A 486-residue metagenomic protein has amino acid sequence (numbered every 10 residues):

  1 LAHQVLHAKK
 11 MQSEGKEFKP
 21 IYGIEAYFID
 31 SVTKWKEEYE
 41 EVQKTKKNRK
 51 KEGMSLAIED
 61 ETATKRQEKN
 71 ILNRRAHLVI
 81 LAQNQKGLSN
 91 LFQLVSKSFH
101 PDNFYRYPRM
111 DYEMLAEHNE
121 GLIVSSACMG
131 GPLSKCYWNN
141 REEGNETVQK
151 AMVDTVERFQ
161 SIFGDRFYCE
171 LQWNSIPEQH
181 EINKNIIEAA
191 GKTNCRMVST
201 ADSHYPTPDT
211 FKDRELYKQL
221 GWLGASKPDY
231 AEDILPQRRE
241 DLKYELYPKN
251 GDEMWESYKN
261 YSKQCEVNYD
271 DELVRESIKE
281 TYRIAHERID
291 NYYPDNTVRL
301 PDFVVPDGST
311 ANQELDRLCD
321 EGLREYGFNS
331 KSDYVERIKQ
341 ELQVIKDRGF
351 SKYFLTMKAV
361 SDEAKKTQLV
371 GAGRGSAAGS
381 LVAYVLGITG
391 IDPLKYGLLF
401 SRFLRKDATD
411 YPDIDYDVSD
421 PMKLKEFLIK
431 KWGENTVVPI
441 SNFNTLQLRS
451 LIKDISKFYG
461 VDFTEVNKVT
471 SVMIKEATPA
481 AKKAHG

Functional and structural regions predicted by a protein language model:
L1-G486: Alpha-helical scaffold/interaction cores of sigma-54-like transcription cofactors and many family A DNA polymerases
